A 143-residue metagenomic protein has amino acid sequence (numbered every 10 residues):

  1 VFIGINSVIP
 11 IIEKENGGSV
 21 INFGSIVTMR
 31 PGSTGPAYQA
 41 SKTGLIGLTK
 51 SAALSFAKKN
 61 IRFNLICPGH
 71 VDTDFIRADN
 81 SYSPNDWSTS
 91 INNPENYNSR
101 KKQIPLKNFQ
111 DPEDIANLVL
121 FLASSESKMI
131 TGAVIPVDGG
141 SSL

Functional and structural regions predicted by a protein language model:
I3, G17, N108-V137, S142: C-terminal substrate-recognition "lid" of short-chain dehydrogenase/reductases
I5, S41, T49: Active-site helix of classical SDR
P10, L54-S55, K128: Alpha-helical segment proximal to the catalytic Tyr-Lys
S25: Residue(s) in the substrate-gating loop at a strand-loop-helix junction that position the organic substrate next
M29, C67-S83, W87: Short, flexible catalytic-loop segment of classical short-chain dehydrogenase/reductase
R30-A37, K58-K59, K107, S125: Active-site loop immediately N-terminal to the catalytic Tyr-X3-Lys motif of short-chain dehydrogenase/reductase
A57, R62, I130-G132: Short, small/polar-rich loop/turn modules that mediate ligand/substrate recognition or access, typified
R62-D72, A123, P136-D138: Conserved SDR Rossmann-fold cofactor-binding beta-strand/turn motif
